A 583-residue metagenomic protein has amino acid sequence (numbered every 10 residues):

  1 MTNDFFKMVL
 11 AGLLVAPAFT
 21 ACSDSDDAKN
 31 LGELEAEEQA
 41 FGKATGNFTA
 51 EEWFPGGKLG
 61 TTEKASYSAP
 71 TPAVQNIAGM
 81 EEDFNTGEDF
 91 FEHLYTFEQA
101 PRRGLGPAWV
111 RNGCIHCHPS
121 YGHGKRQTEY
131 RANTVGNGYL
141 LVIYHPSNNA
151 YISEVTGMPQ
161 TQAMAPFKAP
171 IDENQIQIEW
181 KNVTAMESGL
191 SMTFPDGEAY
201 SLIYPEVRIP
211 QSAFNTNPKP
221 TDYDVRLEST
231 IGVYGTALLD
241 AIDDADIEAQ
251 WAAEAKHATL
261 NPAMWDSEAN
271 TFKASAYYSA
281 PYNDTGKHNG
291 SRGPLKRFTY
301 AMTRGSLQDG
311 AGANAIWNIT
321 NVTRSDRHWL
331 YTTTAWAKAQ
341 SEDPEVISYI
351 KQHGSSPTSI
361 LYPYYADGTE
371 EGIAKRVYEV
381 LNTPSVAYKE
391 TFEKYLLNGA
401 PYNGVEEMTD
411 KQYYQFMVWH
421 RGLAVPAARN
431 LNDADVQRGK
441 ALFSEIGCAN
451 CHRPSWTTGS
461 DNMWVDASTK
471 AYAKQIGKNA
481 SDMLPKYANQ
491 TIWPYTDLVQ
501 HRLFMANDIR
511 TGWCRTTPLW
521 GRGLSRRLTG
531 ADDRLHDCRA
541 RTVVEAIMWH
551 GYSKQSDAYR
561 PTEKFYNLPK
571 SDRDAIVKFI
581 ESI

Functional and structural regions predicted by a protein language model:
M1, D24-D26: Intrinsically disordered, low-complexity terminal tails
M1-V9: Bacterial N-terminal signal peptides that target proteins for export
F19-A21: C-terminal motif of bacterial Sec signal peptides marking the signal peptidase cleavage site
D26-N85, L94-M417, R421-A434, L442-I583: Electron-transfer interface patches adjacent to heme c in soluble/periplasmic c-type cytochromes and di-/multiheme
E88: N-terminal cofactor/phosphate-binding cores enriched in small/glycine residues, especially glycine-rich loops such as
